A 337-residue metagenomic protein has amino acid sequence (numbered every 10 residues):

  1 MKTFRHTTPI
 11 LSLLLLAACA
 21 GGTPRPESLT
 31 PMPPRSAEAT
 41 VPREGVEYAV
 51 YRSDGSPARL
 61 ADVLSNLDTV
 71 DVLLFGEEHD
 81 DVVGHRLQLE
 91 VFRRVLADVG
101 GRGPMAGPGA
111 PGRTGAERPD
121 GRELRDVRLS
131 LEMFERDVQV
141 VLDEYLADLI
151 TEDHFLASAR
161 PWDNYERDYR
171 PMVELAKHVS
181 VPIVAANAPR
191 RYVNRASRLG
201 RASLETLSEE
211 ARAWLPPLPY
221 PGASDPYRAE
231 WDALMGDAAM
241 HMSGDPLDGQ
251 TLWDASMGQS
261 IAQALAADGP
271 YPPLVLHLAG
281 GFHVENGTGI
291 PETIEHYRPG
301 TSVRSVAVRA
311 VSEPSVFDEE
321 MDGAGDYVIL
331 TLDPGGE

Functional and structural regions predicted by a protein language model:
T8-A18: Bacterial N-terminal signal peptides
A20-V70: N- or domain-start disorder-to-order transition segments that initiate the globular core
E27-A37, G45, P57, S256-Q259 (+2 more regions): C-terminal regions of proteins
G45-V46, D68-E78, T151-A157: Acidic/histidine-rich, surface-exposed loop or edge segments in extracytoplasmic proteins
S53-S56, L60-L96: Zymogen propeptides
E78-D81, F134-V138, P189-V193, G281-V284 (+1 more regions): Solvent-exposed loop/turn segments at secondary-structure junctions within structured extracellular/periplasmic domains
V99-L124: Intrinsically disordered, low-complexity terminal tails and inter-domain linkers enriched for S/T/G/P/D/E
D126-R128, M133-A264: A substrate-binding/cap region within the structured catalytic cores of diverse enzymes
